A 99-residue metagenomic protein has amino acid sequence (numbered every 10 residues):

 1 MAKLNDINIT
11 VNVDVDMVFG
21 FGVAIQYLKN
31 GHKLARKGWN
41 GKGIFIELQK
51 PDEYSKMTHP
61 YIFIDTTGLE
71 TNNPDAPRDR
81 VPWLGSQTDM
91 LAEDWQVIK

Functional and structural regions predicted by a protein language model:
M1-W39: Propeptides and adjacent flexible N-terminal/non-core segments of secreted, proteolytically processed extracellular
G22-Q26, K50-Y54, S86: Short linear motifs in intrinsically disordered
N30-H32, K42-G43, T58-Y61: Short, surface-exposed beta-edge/turn micro-motifs
R36-G38, L48, D65-T66, K99: Pocket-edge structural micro-motifs
I44-K50: Short beta-strand-centered aromatic/proline hotspots
P51-N72: Basic/aromatic-rich interaction segments and small domains that mediate binding to polyanionic partners
T67-K99: Short, compact, well-ordered microdomains
